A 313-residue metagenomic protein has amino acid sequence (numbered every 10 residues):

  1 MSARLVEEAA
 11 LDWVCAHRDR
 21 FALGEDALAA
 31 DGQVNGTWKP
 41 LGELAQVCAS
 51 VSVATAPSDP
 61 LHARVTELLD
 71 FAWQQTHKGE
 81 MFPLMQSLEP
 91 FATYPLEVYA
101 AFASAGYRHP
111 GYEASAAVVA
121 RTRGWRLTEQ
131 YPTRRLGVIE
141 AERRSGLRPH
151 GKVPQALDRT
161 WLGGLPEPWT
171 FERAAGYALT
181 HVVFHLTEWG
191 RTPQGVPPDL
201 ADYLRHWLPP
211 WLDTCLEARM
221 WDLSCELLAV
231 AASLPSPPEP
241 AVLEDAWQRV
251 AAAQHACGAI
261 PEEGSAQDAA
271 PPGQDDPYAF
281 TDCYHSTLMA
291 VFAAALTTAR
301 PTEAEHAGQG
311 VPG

Functional and structural regions predicted by a protein language model:
M1, C15-H17, A29-A30, D59-D70 (+6 more regions): Intrinsically disordered, low-complexity segments enriched in charged and polar residues
M1-P57, A116-R123, T160, P235-G313: Terminal, non-catalytic domain-edge segments
D26-S104: N-terminal entry module detector
L44-A45, V138-I139, V183-H185, L227 (+1 more regions): Short beta-strand elements that form the blades of beta-propeller/WD-repeat-like and other beta-sheet-rich scaffold
W73-D222, A232-L234, W247, A251: Eukaryote-skewed repeat-based solenoidal scaffolds used as protein-protein interaction platforms, primarily
A218-A229, C283-L288: Amphipathic alpha-helical protein-interaction segments enriched in hydrophobic
